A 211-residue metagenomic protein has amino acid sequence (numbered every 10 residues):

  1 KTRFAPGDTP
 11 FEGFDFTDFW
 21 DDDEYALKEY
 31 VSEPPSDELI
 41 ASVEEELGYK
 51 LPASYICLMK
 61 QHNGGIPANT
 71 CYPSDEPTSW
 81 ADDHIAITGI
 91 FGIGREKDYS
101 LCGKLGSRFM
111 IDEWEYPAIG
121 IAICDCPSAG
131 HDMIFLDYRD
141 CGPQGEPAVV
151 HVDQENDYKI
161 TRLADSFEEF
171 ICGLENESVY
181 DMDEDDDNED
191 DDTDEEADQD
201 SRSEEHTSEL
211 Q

Functional and structural regions predicted by a protein language model:
K1-A129, S178: A surface-exposed partner-binding patch
A129-M133, Q144, N156-A164: Short, surface-exposed beta-strand/loop "edge" segments at domain boundaries and coil↔beta transitions
H131-G142, V150-V152: Low-complexity, glycine/alanine/valine/leucine- and proline-rich hydrophobic stretches
H151, I160, A164-N176: Compact, glycine/acidic-enriched structural inserts
V179-D186: Long, charged low-complexity regulatory segments
D186-S201: Long, acidic low-complexity intrinsically disordered regions
E204-Q211: Conserved small/polar residues in nucleotide/adenosyl-binding loops
